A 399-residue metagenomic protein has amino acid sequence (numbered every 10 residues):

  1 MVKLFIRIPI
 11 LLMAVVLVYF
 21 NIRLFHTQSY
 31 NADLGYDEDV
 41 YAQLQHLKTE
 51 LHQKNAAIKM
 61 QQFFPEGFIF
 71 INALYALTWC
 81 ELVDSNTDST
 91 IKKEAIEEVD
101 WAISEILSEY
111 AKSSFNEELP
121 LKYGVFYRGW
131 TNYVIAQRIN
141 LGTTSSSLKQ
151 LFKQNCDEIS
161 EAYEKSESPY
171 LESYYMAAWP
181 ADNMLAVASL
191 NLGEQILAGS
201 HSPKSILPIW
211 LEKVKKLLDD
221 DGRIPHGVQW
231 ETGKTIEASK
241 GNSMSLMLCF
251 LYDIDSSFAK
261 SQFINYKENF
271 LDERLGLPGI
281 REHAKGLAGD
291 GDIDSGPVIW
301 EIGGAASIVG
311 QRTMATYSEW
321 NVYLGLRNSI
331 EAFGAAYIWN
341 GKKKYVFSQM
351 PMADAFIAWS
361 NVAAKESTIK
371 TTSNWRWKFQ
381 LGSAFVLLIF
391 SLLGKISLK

Functional and structural regions predicted by a protein language model:
F5-R23, F385-S391: Hydrophobic membrane-insertion alpha-helices, especially the h-region of bacterial N-terminal signal peptides
L17-N86: N-terminal mature-domain "stem" immediately C-terminal to a signal peptide or N-terminal signal-anchor/transmembrane
T27-Y41, L82-D100, R138-Q154, E194-P208 (+3 more regions): Structural helix-adjacent loops and short alpha-helical linkers that scaffold large soluble proteins
N31-V40, H52-F68, K112, L119 (+1 more regions): CBM-like carbohydrate-recognition segments
H52-Q61, L107-E117, Y163-E172, G222-G233 (+1 more regions): Acidic/His metal-coordination segments adjacent to aromatic residues that form catalytic metal sites in metalloenzymes
Q61-A73, L77-M184: Extended ligand-binding groove/face enriched in aromatic
G67-V83, Y123-I139, A178-Q195, T235-I254 (+2 more regions): Well-ordered alpha-helical segments within folded domains of soluble proteins
F126, S147, S166, M176-A305: Extended ligand-binding clefts on enzyme/binding-domain cores
